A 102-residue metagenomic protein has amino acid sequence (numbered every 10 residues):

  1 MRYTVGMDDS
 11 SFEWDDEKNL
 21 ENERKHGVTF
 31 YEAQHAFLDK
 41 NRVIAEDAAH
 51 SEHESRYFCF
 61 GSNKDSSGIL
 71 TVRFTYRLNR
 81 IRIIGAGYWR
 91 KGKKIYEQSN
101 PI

Functional and structural regions predicted by a protein language model:
M1-I102: Ribonuclease/tRNase effector modules and their secretory precursors
